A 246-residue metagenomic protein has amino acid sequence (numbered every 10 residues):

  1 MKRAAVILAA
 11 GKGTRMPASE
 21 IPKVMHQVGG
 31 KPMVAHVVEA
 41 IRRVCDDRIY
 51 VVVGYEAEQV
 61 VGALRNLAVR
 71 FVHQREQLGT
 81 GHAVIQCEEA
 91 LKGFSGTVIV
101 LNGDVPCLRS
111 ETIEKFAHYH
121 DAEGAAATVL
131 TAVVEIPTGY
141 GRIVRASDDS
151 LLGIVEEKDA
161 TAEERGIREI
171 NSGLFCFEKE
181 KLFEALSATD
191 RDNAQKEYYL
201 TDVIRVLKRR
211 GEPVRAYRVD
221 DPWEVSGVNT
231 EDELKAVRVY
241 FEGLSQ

Functional and structural regions predicted by a protein language model:
M1-A18: N-terminal nucleotide-binding beta1-loop-alpha1 segment
M1-A4, P32-E114, H118, A122: Conserved N-terminal catalytic core of the sugar/cofactor nucleotidyltransferase
L8, V28, L101: Catalytic metal- and UDP-sugar-binding loop of GT-A-like glycosyltransferases, i.e., residues flanking the conserved
S19-H36: Short catalytic helix/loop segments, enriched in acidic residues and glycine and frequently bearing histidine
V24, R48, R70, S150 (+1 more regions): Conserved beta-strand segments of alpha/beta enzyme cores
L108-A194, E212: Conserved core of the sugar-phosphate nucleotidyltransferase
R168-Q246: Conserved alpha/beta core of the MobA/IspD/sugar-nucleotide pyrophosphorylase nucleotidyltransferase superfamily
